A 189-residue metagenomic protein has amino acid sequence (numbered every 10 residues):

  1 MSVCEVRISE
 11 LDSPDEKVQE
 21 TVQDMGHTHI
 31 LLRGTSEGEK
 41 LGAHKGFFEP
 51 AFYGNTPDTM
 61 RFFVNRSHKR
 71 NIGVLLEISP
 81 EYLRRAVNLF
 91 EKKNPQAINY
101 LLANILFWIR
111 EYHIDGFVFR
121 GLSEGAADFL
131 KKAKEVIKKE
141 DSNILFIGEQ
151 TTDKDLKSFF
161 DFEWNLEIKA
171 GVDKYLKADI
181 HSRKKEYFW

Functional and structural regions predicted by a protein language model:
M1-I72: N-terminal structural segment of carbohydrate-active enzymes
S2-C4, I30-L32, V74-L76, F117 (+2 more regions): Hydrophobic faces of well-ordered beta-strands that scaffold small-molecule active sites in alpha/beta enzyme cores
C4-S13, A43-P57, R84-N99, D115-E124 (+1 more regions): The substrate-binding groove and active-site-proximal loops of carbohydrate-active enzymes, especially glycoside
L11-V22, K93-E111: Short, acidic/polar
V18-Q19, M60-V64, I105-I109, L130-K134 (+1 more regions): Generic structural signal for well-ordered alpha-helices, preferentially at hydrophobic/aromatic core positions
H27, H113-I114: A structural motif
T35-G38, L76-A86: Aromatic-lined carbohydrate-binding surfaces of glycoside hydrolases
L130, K134-W189: Conserved alpha/beta catalytic core and glycan-binding cleft of carbohydrate-active enzymes
